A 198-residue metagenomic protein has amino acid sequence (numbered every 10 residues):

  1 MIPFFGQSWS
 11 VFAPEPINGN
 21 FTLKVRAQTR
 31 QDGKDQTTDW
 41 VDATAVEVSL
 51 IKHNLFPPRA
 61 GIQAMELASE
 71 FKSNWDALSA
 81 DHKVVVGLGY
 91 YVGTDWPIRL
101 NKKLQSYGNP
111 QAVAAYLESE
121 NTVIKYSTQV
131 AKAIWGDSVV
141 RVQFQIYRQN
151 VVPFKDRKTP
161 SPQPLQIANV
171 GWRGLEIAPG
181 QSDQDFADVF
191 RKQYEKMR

Functional and structural regions predicted by a protein language model:
I2-Q28: Short extracytoplasmic
Q7, V11, L55, R148-P153: A composition-driven signal for long, intrinsically disordered, charge-rich low-complexity tracts
S8, K24, D42, R141-Q145: Generic structural signal for residues positioned in beta-strands
W9, T37-A43, W172, E176: Tryptophan-centered motif/residue detector
P16-N18, Q31-G33, A131-S138: Secondary-structure boundary elements
N18-T122: Structured domain cores in non-transmembrane regions
W96-R198: Glycine-rich, aromatic-bearing surface loops/beta-hairpins
